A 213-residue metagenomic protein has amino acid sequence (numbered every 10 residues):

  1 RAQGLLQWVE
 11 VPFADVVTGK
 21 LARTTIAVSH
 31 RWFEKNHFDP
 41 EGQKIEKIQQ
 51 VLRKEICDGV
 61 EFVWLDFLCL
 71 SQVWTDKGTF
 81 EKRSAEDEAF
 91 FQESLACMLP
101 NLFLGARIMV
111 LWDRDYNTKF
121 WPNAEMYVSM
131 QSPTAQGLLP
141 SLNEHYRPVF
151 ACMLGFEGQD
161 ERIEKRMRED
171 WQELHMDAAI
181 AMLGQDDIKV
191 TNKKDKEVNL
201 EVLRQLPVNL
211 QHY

Functional and structural regions predicted by a protein language model:
R1-Y213: The feature represents the membrane-entry module of six-transmembrane cation channels
